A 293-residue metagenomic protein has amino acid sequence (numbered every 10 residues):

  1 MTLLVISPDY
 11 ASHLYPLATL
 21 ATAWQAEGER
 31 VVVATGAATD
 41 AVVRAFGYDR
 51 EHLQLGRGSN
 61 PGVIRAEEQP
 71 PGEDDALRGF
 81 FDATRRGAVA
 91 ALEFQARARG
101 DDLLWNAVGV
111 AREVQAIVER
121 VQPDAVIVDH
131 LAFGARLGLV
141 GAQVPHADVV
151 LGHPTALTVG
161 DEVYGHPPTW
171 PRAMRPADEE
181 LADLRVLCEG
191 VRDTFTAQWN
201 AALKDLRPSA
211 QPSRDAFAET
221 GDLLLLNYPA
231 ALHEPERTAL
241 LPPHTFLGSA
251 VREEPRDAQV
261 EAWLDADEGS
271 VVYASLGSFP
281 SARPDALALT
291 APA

Functional and structural regions predicted by a protein language model:
M1-G58: N-terminal subdomain of nucleotide-sugar transferases
I6, A34, L53-G56, A147-L151 (+2 more regions): Generic beta-sheet signal
A34, A38-A91: Conserved nucleotide-sugar phosphate-binding/catalytic loop shared by glycosyltransferases and other
V63, R97-E179, A231-L232: Conserved nucleotide-sugar donor-interacting segment of glycosyltransferase catalytic cores, predominantly GT-B
Q69-F133, E179-D215: Conserved nucleotide-sugar donor-binding subdomain of glycosyltransferases
P145-H233: Active-site-proximal region of nucleotide-activated glycan assembly enzymes, centered on histidine/acidic-rich loops
N227-A293: Donor-nucleotide binding loops and adjacent catalytic segments primarily of GT-B fold Leloir glycosyltransferases
